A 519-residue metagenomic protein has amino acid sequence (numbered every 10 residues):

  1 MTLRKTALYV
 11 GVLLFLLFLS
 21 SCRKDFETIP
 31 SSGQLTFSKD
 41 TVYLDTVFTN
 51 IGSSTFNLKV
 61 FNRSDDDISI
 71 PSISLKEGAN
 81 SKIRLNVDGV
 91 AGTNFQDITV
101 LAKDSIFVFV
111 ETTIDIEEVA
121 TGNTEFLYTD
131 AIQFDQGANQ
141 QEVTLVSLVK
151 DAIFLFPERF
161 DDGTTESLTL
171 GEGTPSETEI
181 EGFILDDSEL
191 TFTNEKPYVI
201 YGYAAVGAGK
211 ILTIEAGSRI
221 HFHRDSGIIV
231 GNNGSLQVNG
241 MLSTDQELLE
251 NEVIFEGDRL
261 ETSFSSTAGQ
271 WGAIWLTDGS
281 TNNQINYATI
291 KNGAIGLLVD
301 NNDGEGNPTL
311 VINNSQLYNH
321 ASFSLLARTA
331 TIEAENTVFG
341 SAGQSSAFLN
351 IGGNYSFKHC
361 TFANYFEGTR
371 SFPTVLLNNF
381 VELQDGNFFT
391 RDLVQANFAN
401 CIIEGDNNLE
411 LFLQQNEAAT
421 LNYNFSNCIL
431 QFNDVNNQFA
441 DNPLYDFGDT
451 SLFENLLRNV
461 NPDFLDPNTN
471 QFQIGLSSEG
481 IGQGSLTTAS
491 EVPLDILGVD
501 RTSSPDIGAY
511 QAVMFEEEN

Functional and structural regions predicted by a protein language model:
F18-S21: C-terminal motif of bacterial Sec signal peptides marking the signal peptidase cleavage site
R23-K24, I116-D151: Terminal connector regions
R23-Y43, S53-S54, R63-E118: Surface-exposed binding patches on compact interaction domains or structured appendages
T55-N62, L127-D135, I274, A288 (+1 more regions): Buried hydrophobic-core signal for structured, non-transmembrane domains
L190-S266, N336-T361, F366-G368, L409-D441: Extracellular beta-helix/beta-solenoid repeat scaffolds
T267-G269, S280-G340: Right-handed parallel beta-helix
A327, I332-F472: Predominantly extracellular beta-rich ligand-binding scaffolds that present long acidic/polar faces for carbohydrate
N470, G475-N519: Surface beta-loop-beta hairpin patches that serve as ligand-binding interfaces in beta-rich domains
